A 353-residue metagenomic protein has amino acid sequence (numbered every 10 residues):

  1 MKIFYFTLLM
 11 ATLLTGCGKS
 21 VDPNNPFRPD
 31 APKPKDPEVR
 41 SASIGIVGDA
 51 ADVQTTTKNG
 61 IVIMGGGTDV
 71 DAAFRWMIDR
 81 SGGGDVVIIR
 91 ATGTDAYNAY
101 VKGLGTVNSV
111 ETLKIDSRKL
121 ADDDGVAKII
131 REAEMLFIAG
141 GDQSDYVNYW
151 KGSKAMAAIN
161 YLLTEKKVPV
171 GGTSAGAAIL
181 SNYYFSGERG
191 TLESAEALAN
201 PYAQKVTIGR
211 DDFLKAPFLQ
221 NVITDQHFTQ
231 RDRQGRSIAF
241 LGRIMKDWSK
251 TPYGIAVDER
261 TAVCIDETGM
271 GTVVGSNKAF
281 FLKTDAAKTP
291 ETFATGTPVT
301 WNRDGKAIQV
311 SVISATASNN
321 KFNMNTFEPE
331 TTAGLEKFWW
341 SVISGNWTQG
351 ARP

Functional and structural regions predicted by a protein language model:
M1-F4, G18: Positively charged n-region of N-terminal signal peptides that target proteins for export
T7-T15: Bacterial N-terminal signal peptides
G16-E38: Bacterial Sec-dependent N-terminal signal peptides
A31-G83, S186, G190-P353: C-terminal and late-domain segments of enzyme folds
V87-T92: Short internal beta-strands
A96-N148: Substrate-binding cleft of extracellular glycoside hydrolase catalytic domains
I129-E132, G152-K166: Catalytic-core regions built around general acid/base machinery
A139-G140, L163-Y184: Catalytic nucleophile loop
